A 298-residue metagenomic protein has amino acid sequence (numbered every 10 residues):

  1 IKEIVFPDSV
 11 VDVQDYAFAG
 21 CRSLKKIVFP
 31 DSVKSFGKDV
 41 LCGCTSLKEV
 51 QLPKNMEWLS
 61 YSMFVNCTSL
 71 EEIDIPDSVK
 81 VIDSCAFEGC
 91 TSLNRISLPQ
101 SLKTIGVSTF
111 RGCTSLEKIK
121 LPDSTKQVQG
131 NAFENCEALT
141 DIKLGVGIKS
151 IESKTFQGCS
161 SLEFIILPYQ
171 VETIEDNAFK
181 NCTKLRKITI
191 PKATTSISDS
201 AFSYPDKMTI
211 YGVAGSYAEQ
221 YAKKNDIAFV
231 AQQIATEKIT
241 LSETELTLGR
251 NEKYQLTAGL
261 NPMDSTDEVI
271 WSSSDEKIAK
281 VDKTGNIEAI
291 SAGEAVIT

Functional and structural regions predicted by a protein language model:
I1-D12, R22-S35, T45-W58, T68-V81 (+8 more regions): Structural signature of tandem-repeat unit edges
V5, Q14, Q51, D74-P76 (+7 more regions): Intrinsically disordered, low-complexity regions of eukaryotic proteins
Q14-A19, G37-C42, S60-V65, D83-A86 (+5 more regions): Consensus positions within tandem repeat domains that build extended binding/scaffold surfaces
K180-N181, L260: Extracellular/lumenal glycan-associated surfaces
T195-S198, T284: A generic local structural motif
Q233-T298: Extracytoplasmic soluble-region selector
